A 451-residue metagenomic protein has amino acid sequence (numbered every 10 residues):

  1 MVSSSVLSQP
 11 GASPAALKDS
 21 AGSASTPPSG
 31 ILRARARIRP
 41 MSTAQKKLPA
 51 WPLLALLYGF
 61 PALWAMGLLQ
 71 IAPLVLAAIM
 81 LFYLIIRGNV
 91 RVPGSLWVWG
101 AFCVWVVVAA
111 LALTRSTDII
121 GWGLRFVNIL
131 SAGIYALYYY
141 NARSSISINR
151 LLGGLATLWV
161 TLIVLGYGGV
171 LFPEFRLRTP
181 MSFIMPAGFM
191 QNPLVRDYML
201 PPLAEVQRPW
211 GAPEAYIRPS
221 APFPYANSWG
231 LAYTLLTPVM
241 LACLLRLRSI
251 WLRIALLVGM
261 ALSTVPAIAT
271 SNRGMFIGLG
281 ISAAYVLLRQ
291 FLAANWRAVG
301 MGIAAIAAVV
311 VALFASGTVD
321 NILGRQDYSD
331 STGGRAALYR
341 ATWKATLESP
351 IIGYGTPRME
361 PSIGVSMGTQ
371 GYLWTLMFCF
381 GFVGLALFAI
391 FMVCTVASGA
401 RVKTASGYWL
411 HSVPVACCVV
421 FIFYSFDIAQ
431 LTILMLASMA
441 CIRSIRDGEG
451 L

Functional and structural regions predicted by a protein language model:
M1-G121, Y198, W210, R401-V402 (+1 more regions): Transmembrane signal-anchor hairpin modules in multi-pass inner-membrane enzymes, especially those that act on
V2, V164-L177, L287-Q326: A membrane-periplasm/extracellular boundary helix in multi-pass inner-membrane enzymes that assemble envelope glycans
R39-A50, F82-W97, M240-V258, A293-A298 (+1 more regions): Membrane-interface helix-loop-helix junctions at transmembrane boundaries of multi-pass membrane enzymes, predominantly
F60-A62, L152-L177, G188-T270, F276-R289 (+1 more regions): Alpha-helical transmembrane segments of multi-pass inner-membrane proteins
A77-I85, S412-C418, F426-L451: Transmembrane alpha-helices of multi-pass inner-membrane enzymes
S116-F175, S182-G188: Transmembrane alpha-helical segments and their membrane-water interfaces
I146-A156, W251-I254, F291-A304: Membrane-interfacial entry segments at the cytosolic side of transmembrane helices
G317-V383, T395-S406: Long extracytoplasmic/lumenal interhelical loops at the membrane interface of multi-pass membrane proteins
